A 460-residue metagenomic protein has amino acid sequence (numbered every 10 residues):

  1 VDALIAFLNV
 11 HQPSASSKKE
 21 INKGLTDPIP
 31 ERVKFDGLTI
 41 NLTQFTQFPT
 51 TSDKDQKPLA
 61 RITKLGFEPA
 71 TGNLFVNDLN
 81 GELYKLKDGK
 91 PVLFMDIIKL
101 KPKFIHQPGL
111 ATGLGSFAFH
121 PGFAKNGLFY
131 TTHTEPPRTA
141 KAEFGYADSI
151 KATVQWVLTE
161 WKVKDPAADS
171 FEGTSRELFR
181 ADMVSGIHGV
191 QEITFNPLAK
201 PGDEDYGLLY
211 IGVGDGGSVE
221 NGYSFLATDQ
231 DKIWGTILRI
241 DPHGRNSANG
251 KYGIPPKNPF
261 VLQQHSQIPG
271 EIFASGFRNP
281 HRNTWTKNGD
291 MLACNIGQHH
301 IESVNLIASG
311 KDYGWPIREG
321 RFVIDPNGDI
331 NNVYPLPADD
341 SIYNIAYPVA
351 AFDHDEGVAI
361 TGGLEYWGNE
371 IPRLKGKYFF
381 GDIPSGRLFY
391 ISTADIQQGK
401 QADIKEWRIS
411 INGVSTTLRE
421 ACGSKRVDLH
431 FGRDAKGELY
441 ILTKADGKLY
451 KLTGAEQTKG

Functional and structural regions predicted by a protein language model:
V1-K19, L439, G454: C-terminal capping alpha-helices of c-type cytochrome domains
K18-I40, L114, E135-P137, D148 (+5 more regions): Beta-propeller domain segments
V33, N73-I98, P166-A168, I396-Q398: Beta-propeller domains
T46-G81, V358-E365: Beta-strand-rich domains and repeat architectures in extracellular enzymes and scaffolds, especially beta-propellers
K90-P121: Blade-loop segments of beta-propeller domains
A142-P197: Asp-box/WD-like beta-propeller blade repeats and closely related beta-sheet repeat scaffolds
H430-G460: Blade-level signature of beta-propeller repeat domains, shared across WD40, Kelch, NHL, RCC1 and BNR/Asp-box propellers
